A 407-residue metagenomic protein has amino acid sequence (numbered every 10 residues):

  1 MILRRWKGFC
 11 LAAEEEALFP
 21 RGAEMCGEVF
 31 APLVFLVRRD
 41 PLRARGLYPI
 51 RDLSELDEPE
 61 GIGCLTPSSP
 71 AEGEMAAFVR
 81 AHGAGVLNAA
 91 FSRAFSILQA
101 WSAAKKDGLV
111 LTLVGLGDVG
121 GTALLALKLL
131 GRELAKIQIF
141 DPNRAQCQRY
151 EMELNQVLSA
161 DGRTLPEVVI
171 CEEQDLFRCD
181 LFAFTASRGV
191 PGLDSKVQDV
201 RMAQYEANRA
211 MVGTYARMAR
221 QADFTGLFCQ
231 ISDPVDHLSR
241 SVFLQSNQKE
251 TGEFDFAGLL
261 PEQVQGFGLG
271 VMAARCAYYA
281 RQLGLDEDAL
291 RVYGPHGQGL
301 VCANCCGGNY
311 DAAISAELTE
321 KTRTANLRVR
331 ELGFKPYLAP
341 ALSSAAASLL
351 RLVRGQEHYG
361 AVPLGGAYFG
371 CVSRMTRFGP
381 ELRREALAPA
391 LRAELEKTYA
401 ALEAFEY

Functional and structural regions predicted by a protein language model:
M1-G108: Glycine/serine-rich phosphate-binding loop and adjoining beta1-alpha1 elements at the start of nucleotide-handling
A17, L193-A257: Rossmann-fold NAD(P)-binding glycine/threonine-rich loop
E55-P70, R281-Y407: Long, compositionally biased stretches enriched for glycine and/or charged residues
D118-T122: Hydrophobic/small residue at the entry helix of a nucleotide-binding pocket
L134-Q138: Short beta-strand element of Class I
P142-C179: Conserved N-terminal Rossmann-fold NAD(P) cofactor-binding segment
S232-G307: Rossmann-like dinucleotide-binding core of oxidoreductases
